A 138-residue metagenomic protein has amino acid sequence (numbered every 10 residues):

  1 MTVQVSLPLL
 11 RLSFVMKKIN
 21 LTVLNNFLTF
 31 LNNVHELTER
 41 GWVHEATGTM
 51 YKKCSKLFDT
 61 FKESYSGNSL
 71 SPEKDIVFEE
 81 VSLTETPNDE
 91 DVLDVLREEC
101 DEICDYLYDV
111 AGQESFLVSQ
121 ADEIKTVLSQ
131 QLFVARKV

Functional and structural regions predicted by a protein language model:
M1-V15: Short, positively charged low-complexity motifs
M16-T22: Short, charged, low-complexity amphipathic alpha-helix
K17, R40, H44, T86 (+1 more regions): Active-site oxyanion-binding pockets that recognize sulfate/phosphate
T22-N25, T29-N32, G48, K52-D59 (+2 more regions): Generic structural signal for well-ordered, non-transmembrane alpha-helical segments in soluble/cytosolic regions
N26-T49, Y108-S115: Helix-loop segments that flank and shape redox-cofactor active sites
T38, F61, Y65, L107 (+1 more regions): Leucine-rich amphipathic alpha-helices with coiled-coil/heptad-repeat character
E45-K74: Conserved alpha-helical segments that form or flank metal/cofactor-binding pockets of metalloenzymes
V77-L132: Acidic/histidine-rich alpha-helical segments that form the ligand environment of transition-metal centers
